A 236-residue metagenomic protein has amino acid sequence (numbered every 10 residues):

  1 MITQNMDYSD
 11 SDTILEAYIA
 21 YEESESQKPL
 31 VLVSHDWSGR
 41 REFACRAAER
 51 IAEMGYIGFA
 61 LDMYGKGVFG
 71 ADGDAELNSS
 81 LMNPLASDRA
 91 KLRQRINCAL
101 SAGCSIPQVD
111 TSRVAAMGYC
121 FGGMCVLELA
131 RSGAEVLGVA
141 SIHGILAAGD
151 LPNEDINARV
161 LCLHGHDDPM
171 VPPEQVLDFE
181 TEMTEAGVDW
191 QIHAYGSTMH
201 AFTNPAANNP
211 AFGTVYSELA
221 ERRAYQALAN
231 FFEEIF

Functional and structural regions predicted by a protein language model:
M1-F236: N-terminal cap/leader regions of alpha/beta-hydrolase-fold enzymes, predominantly small-molecule hydrolases
